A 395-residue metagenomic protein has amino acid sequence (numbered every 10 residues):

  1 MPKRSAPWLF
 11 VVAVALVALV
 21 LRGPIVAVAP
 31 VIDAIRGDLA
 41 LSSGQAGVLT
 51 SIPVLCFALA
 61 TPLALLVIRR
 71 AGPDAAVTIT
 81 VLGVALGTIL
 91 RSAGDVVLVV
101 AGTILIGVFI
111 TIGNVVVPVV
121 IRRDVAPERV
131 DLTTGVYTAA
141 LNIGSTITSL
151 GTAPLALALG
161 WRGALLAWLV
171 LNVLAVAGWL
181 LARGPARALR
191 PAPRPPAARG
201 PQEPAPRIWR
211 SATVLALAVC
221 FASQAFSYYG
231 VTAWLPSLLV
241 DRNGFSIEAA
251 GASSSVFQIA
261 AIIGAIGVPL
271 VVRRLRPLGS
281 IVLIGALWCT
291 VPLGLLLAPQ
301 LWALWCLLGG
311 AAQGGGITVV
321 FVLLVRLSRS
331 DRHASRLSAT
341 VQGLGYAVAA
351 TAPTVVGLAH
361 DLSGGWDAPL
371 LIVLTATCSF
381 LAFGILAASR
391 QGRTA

Functional and structural regions predicted by a protein language model:
M1-R4, G184-L217: Juxtamembrane intracellular "pre-TM" segments in multi-pass secondary transporters
A29, A212-S255, I262: Extracytoplasmic gate region of multi-pass secondary transporters
L59-D95: Conserved MFS/SLC helix-loop-helix module at the cytosolic interface between two early adjacent transmembrane helices
V96, P127-E128, Y137-R187: Helix-loop-helix hairpin linking two adjacent transmembrane segments in secondary transporters
V97-L105, L304-G309: Paired small-residue
I104-A139: Cytoplasmic helix-loop-helix junction between adjacent transmembrane helices in 12-TM secondary transporters
L278-V320: C-terminal transmembrane helical hairpin of 12-TM major facilitator-type secondary transporters
D331-G365: A late C-terminal transmembrane helix in Major Facilitator Superfamily
